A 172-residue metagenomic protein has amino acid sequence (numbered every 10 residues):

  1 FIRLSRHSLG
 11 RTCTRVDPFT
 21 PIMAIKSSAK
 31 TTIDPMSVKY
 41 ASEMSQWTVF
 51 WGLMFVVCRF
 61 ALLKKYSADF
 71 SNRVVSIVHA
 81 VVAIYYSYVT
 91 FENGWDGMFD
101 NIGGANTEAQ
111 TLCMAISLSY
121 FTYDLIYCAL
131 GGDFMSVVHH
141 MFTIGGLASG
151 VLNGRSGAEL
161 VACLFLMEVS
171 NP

Functional and structural regions predicted by a protein language model:
F1-I2: Low-complexity, disordered terminal segments
V16-D17: Acidic, Ala/Val/Gly-enriched low-complexity intrinsically disordered segments
M23-M167, N171: Membrane-helix and juxtamembrane interface regions of eukaryotic multi-pass membrane proteins
